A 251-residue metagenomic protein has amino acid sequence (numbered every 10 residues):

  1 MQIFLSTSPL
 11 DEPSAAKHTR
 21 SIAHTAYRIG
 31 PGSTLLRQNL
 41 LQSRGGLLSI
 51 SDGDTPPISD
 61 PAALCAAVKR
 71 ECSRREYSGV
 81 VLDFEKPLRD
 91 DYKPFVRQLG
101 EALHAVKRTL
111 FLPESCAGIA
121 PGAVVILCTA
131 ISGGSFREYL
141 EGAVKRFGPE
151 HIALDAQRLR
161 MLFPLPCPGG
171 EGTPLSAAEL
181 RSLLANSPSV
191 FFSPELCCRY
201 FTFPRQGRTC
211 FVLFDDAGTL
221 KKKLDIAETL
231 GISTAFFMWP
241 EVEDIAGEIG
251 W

Functional and structural regions predicted by a protein language model:
M1-S135: Chitinase-like catalytic core of GlcNAc-active glycosidases
I22, L82, I152-L154, A227: Conserved, mostly hydrophobic/aromatic
L64-E71, F95-L99, Y139-A143, E171 (+2 more regions): A general structural detector for well-ordered alpha-helical segments in enzyme core domains, enriched
R74-Y77, A102-L110, A143-H151, K222-T234: A structural motif corresponding to the C-terminal end of an alpha-helix and its immediate exit/capping segment
R89, I119-A120, M161-L165, E243-A246: Short catalytic/ligand-binding loop motif for oxyanion handling, primarily in non-cytosolic enzymes, centered on
Y92, L99-R108, F192-Y200, P204 (+1 more regions): Short acidic, glycine/proline-enriched helix-loop-strand junctions
H151, D155-K223: Glycan-binding loop/region signatures in secreted carbohydrate-active enzymes
K223-W251: Acidic/aromatic/glycine-rich contiguous surface patches that form carbohydrate-binding/processing clefts and analogous
